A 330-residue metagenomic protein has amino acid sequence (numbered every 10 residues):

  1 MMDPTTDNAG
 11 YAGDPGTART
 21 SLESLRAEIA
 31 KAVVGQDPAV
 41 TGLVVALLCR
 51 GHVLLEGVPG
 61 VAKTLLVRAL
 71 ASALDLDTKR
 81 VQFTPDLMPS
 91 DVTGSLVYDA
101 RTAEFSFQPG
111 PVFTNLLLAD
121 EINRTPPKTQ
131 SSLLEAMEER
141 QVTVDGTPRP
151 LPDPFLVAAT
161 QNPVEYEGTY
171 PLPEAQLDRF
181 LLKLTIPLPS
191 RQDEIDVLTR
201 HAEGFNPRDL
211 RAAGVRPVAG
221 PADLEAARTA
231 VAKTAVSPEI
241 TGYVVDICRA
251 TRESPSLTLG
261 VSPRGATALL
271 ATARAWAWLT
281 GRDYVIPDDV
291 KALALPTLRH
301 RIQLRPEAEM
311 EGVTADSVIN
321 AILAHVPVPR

Functional and structural regions predicted by a protein language model:
M2-A12, G16, R68, T251-R330: C-terminal engagement/docking regions of AAA+ P-loop ATPases
P15-V61, R249: Pre-Walker A (pre-P-loop) alpha-helix and adjacent loop at the N terminus of AAA/AAA+ ATPase modules, a conserved
G42-V45, Y98-L118, T147: Conserved alpha-helical scaffold flanking the Walker A/P-loop in AAA+ ATPase domains
L47-T84: Walker A/P-loop
G51-V53, D77, F113-L117, S131 (+3 more regions): Loop/turn-to-beta-strand initiation segments
G57, D120-E121, S132: Walker B catalytic acidic pair
V58, V92, T160: P-loop (Walker A) phosphate-binding loop of NTP-binding proteins
D99-E104, T125, M137-T234, R274-W276: Canonical AAA+ ATPase core
